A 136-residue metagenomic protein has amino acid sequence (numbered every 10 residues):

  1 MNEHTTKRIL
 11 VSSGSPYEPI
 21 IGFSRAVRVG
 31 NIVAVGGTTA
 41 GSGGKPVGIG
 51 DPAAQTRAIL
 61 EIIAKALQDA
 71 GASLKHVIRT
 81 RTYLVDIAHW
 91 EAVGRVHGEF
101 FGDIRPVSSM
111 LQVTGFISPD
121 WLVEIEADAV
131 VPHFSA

Functional and structural regions predicted by a protein language model:
M1-E61, K65-I78, L84-A136: N-terminal presequence-like segments and the immediate start of the first folded domain
